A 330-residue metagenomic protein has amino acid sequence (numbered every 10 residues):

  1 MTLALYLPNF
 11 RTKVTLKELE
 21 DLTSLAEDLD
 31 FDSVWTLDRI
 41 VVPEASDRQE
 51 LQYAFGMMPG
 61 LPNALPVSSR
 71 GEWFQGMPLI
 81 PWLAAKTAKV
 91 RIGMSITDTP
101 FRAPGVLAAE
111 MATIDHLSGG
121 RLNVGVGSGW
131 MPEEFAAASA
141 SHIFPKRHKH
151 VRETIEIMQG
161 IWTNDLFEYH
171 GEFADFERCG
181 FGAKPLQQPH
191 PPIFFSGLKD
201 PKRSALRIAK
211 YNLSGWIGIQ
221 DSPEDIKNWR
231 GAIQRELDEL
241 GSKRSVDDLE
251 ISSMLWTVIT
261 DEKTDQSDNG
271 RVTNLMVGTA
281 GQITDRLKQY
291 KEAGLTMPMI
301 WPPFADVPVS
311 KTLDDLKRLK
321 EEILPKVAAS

Functional and structural regions predicted by a protein language model:
M1-S330: Active-site-adjacent structural elements that line small-molecule/cofactor binding pockets in enzymes
